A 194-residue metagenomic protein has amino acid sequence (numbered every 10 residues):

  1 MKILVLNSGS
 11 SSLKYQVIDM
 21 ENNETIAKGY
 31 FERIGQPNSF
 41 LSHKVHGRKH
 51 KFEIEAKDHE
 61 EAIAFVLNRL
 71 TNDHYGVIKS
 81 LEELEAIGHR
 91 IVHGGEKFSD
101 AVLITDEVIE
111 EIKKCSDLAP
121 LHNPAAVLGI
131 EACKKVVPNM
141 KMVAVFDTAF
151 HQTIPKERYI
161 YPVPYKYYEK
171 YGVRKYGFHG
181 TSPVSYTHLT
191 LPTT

Functional and structural regions predicted by a protein language model:
M1-I3: Extreme N-terminal starter segment of soluble prokaryotic enzymes
L6-S11: A short acidic Gly-Thr/Ser loop motif
S12-E55: Short glycine-rich, Thr/Ser-proximal phosphate-binding strand/loop in the N-terminal lobe of ATP-dependent enzymes
P37-E85, G129: Conserved active-site "lid/cap" helical segment
L70, G76-H122, F150-R158: Short beta-strand-loop/turn "lid" adjacent to the catalytic site in phosphate-handling enzymes
C115-Y186: Active-site neighborhood for divalent-cation/phosphate handling
T187-T193: Conserved small/polar residues in nucleotide/adenosyl-binding loops
